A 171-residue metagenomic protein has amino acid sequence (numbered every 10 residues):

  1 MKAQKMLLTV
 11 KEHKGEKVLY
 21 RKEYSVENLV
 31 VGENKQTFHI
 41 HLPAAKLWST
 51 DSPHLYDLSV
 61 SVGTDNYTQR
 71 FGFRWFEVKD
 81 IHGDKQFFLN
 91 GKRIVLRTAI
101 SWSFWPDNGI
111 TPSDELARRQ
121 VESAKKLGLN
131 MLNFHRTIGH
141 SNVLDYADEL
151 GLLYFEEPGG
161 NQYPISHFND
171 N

Functional and structural regions predicted by a protein language model:
M1-Y146, L150-Y154: Secreted/periplasmic carbohydrate-active enzymes, especially glycoside hydrolases
R97, N161-N171: Active-site-adjacent "subsite" loops/lids of carbohydrate-active enzymes
I138-H140, G160-Y163: Solvent-exposed loop/turn segments at secondary-structure junctions within structured extracellular/periplasmic domains
